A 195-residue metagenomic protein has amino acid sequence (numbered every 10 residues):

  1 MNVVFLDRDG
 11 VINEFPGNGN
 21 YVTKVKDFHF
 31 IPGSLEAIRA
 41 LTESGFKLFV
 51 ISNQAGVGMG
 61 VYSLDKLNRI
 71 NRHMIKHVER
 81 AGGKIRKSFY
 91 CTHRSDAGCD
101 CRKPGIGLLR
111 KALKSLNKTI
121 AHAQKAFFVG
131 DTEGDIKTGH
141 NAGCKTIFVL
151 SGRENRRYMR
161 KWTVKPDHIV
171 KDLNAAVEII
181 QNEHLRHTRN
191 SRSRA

Functional and structural regions predicted by a protein language model:
M1-F49: Active-site neighborhood of HAD-like aspartate-dependent phosphohydrolases
M1-R8, P16, E178, L185-A195: Non-catalytic pre-domain segments flanking phosphatase-related domains
G17, K66-A81, I106-L108: A metal-dependent, Asp-based hydrolase signature
V22-H29, Y62-R69, D100-P104: Alpha-helix N-cap and loop-to-helix initiation/capping positions
S34, I38-M74, K84-A97, G139: Substrate-recognition element of Asp-dependent hydrolases with the DxDx(T/V) motif
N71-K87, M159-Q181: Structural recognition of alpha->loop->beta junctions
R102-I136: Conserved Lys-Pro-Asp/Glu-containing loop-to-beta segment of HAD-superfamily phosphomonoesterases, centered on
F128-H168: Acidic, Mg2+-coordinating phosphoryl-transfer loop and its flanking beta/alpha structural elements, shared across
